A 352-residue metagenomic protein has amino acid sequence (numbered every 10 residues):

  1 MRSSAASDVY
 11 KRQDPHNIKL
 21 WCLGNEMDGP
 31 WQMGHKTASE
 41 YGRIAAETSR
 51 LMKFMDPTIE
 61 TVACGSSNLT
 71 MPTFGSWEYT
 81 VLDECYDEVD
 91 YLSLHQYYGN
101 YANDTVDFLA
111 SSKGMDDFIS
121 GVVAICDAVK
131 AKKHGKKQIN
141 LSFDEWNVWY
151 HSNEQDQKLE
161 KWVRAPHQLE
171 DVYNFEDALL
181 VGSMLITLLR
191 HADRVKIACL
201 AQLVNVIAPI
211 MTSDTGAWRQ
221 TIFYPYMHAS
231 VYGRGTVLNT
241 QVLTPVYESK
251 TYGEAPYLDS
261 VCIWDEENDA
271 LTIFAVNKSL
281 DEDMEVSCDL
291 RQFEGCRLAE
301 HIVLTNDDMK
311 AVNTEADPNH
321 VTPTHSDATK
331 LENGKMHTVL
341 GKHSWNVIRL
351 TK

Functional and structural regions predicted by a protein language model:
M1-A6, Y10: Single conserved hydrophobic/aromatic residue that forms the stacking wall/gate of nucleotide- or nucleobase-binding
K11-W31, Q96-A102, Q157-A165: Aromatic- and acidic-residue-enriched carbohydrate-binding clefts of CAZyme catalytic domains
K19-L23, E60-A63, Y91-L94, N140-F143 (+2 more regions): Structural recognition of the beta-strand scaffold that forms the well-ordered cores of secreted hydrolase catalytic
W21, T48, L92, V122 (+6 more regions): Conserved, mostly hydrophobic/aromatic
A38-L185, H191, T244-E254: Noncatalytic carbohydrate-binding groove/subsite architecture in carbohydrate-active enzymes
K196-A270: Glycan-recognition and catalytic regions of carbohydrate-active enzymes
A255-G295, H301, H343-V347: Carbohydrate-binding surface patches
E294-M336: Acidic, Ser/Thr/Pro-rich beta/coil linker or hinge segments at domain junctions
